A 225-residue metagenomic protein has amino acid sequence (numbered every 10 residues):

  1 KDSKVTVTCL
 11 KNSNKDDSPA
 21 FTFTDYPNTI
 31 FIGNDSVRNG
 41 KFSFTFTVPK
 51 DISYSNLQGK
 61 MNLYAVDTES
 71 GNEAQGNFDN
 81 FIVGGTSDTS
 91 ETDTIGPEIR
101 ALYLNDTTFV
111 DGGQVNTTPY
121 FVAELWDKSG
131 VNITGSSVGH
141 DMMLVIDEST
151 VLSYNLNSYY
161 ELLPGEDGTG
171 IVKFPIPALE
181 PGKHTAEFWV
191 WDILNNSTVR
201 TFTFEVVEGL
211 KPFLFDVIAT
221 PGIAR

Functional and structural regions predicted by a protein language model:
K1: Conserved catalytic region of serine esterases and O-acyltransferases that act on ester linkages in lipids
T6-G85, A101-L104, T108, V122-E208: Long, low-complexity serine/threonine/glycine- and acidic-rich segments characteristic of extracellular
V48, G96, T118, F174-I176 (+1 more regions): Intrinsic-disorder/low-complexity coil detector
V83-G96, V206-L214: Extracellular interdomain linker/stem segments of modular secreted and single-pass surface proteins
I99-D106, Q114, G209-R225: Surface-exposed, proline-anchored Ser/Thr-rich loop/turn motifs
V110-T118: Short, solvent-exposed beta-strand/turn "edge" segments of beta-rich domains on protein surfaces
